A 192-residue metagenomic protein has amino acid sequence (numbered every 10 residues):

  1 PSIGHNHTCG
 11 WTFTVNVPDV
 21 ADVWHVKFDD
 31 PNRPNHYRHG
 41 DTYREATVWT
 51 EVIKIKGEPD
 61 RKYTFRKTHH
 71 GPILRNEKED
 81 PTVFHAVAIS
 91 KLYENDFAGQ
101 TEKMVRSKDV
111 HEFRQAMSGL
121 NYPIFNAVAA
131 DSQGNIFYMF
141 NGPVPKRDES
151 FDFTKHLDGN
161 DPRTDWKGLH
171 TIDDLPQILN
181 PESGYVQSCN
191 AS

Functional and structural regions predicted by a protein language model:
P1-S192: Mature extracytoplasmic enzyme cores
